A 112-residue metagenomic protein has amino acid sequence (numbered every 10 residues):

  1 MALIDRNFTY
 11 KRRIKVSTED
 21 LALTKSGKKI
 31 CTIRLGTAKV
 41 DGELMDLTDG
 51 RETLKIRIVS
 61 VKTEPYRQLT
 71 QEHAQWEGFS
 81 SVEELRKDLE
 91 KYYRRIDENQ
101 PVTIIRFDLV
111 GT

Functional and structural regions predicted by a protein language model:
A2-T112: Structured alpha/beta reader/binder surfaces that contact nucleic acids or chromatin modification marks
